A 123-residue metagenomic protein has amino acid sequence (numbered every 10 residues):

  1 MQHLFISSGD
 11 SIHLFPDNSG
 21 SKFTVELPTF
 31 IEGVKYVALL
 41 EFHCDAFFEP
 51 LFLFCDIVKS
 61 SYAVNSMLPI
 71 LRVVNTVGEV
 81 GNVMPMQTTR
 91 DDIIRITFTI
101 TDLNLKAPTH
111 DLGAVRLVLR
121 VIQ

Functional and structural regions predicted by a protein language model:
M1-Q123: Flexible assembly/topogenesis modules
